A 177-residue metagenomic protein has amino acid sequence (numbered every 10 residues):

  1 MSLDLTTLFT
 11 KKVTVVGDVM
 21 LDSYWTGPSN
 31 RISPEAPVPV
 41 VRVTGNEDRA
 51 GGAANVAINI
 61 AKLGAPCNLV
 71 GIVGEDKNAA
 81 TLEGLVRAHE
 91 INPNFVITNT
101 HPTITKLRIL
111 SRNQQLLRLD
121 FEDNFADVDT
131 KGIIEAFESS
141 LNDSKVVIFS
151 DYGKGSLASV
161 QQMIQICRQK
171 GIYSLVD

Functional and structural regions predicted by a protein language model:
M1-N30, G45-D177: Ribokinase/PfkB-type carbohydrate-kinase core domain
R31-E35: Flexible glycine/proline-rich, aromatic-decorated loop/lid segments
P37-T44: Divalent-cation-assisted or electrostatically stabilized phosphate/pyrophosphate-binding catalytic cores
